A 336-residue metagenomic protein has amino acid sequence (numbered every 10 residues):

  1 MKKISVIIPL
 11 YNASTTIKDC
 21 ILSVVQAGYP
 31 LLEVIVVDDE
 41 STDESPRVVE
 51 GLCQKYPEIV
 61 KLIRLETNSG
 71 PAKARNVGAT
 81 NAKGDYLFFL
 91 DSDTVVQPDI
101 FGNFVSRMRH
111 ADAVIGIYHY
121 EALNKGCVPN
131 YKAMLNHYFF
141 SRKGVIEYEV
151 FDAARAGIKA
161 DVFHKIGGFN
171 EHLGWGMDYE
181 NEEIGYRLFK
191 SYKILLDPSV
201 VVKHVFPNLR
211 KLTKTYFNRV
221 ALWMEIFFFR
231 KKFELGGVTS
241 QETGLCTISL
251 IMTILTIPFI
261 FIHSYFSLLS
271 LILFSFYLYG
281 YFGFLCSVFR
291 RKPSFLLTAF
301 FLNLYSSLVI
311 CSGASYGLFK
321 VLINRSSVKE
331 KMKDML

Functional and structural regions predicted by a protein language model:
L22-L31: Short, acidic, metal-binding catalytic loop of nucleotide-sugar glycosyltransferases
S23, D38-R47, T67-S69, D91-Q97: A conserved acidic beta->alpha catalytic loop
L65-A82, A153: Glycine-rich, basic loop-to-helix element that forms the pyrophosphate-binding segment of sugar-nucleotide handling
L87: Short aromatic/hydrophobic "clamp" motif used to bind/position activated sugar donors
D99-V128: Conserved donor NDP-sugar-binding/catalytic core segment of glycosyltransferases
G116-Y118, N130-E149: Short, flexible, basic/aromatic active-site loop/helix in glycosyltransferases
N170, G174-L235: Catalytic donor/gating beta->alpha subdomain of glycosyltransferases that bind UDP-sugars
F206-S267, V288-P293, K333-L336: Basic/Trp-rich segment in TM-proximal cytosolic loops or flexible interdomain/linker regions
